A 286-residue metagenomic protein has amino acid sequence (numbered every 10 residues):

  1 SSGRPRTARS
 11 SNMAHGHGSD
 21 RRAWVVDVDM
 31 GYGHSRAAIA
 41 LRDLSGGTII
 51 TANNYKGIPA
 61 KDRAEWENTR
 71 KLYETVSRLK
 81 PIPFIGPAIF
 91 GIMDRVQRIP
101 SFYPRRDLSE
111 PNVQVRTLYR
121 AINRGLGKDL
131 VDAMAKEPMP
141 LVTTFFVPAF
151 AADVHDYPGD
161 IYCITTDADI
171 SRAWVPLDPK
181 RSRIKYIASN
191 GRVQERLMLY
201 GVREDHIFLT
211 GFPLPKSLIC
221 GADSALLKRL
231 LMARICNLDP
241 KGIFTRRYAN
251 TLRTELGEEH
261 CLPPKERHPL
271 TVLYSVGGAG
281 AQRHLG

Functional and structural regions predicted by a protein language model:
S1-G18, K61: Positively charged, low-complexity intrinsically disordered leader regions
V28-R36: A short, glycine/small-residue-rich beta-strand->loop->alpha-helix junction that serves as a flexible
R36, A279-L285: A conserved mid-protein helix/loop that constitutes part of the nucleotide-sugar donor-binding site
I39-V131: Conserved N-terminal ligand/cofactor-binding loop architecture of enzyme catalytic domains
I122-A135, D169-I170, T254-C261: A short, well-structured juxtamembrane/interface segment
M134, V175-I184: A conserved, positively charged/aromatic
P140-T143, A151-D169: Active-site proximal beta-strand in glycosyltransferases
R183-G277: A nucleotide-sugar donor-handling region in carbohydrate enzymes
